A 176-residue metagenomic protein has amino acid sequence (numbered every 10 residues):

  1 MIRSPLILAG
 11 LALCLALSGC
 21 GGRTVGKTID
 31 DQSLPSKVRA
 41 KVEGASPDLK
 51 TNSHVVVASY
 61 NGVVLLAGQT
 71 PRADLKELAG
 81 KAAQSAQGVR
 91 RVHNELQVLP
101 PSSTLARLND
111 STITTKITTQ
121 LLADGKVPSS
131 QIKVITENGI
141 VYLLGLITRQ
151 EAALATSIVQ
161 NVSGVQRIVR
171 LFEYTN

Functional and structural regions predicted by a protein language model:
I2-N176: N-terminal targeting leaders
